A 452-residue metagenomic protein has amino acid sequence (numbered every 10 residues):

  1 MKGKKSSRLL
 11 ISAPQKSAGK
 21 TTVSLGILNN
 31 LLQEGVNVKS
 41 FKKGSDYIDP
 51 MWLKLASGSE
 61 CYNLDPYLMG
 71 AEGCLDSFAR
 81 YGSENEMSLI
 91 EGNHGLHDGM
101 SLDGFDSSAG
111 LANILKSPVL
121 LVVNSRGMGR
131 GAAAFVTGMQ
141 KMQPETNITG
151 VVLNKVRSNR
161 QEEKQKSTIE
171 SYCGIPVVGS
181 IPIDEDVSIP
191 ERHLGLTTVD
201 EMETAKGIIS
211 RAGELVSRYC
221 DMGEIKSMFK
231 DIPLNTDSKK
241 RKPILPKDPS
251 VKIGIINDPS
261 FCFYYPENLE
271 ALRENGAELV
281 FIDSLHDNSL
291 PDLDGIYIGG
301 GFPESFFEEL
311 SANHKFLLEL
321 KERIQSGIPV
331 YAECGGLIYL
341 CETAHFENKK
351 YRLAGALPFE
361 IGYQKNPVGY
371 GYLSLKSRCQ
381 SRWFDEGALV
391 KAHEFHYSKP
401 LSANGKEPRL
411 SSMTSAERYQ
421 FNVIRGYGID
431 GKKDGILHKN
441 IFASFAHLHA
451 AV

Functional and structural regions predicted by a protein language model:
K2-L115, V123-T149, N159-E163: ATP-dependent carboxylate-amine ligase catalytic core
R8, V36-N37, S250-K252, E278 (+1 more regions): Residues that mark the start of a beta-strand
L10, L89-E91, L120, V152 (+2 more regions): Structural motif
A112, R218-Y219, P246-P249, F261-A271 (+3 more regions): C-terminal and late-domain segments of enzyme folds
S117, I175, Q325-P329: A short helix->loop->beta-strand "cap" motif at the edges of active sites that frequently abuts
G129-I244: Internal gly/pro-rich beta-alpha loop/helix module that stabilizes soluble enzyme cofactors or their anionic handles
P249-Q325: Phosphate-binding active sites in nucleotide-utilizing proteins
P303-R382: Cysteine-nucleophile active-site neighborhood
